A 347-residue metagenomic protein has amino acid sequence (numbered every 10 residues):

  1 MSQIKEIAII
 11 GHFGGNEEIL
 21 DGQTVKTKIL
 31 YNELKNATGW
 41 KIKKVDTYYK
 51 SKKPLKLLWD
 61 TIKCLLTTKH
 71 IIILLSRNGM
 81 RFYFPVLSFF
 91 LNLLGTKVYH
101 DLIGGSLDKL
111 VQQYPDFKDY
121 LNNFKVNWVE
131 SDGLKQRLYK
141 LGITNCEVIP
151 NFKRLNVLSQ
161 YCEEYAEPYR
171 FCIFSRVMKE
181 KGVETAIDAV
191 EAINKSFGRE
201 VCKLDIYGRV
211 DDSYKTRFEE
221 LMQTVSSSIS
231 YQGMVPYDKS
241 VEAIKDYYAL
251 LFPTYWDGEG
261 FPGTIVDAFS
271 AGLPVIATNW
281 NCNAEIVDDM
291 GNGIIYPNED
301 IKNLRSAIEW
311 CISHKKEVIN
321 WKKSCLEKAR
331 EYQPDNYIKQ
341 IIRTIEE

Functional and structural regions predicted by a protein language model:
A8-I10, E163-K181, A186-A192, L204-Y207: Conserved donor-binding/catalytic core segment of Leloir-type glycosyltransferases
D46, K203-R217, G233: Glycosyltransferase donor-sugar binding loop
Y139-K140, V148, F152-P168: Acidic anion/phosphate-binding donor-loop and adjacent secondary structure in glycosyltransferase catalytic cores
T216-P236: Nucleotide-activated donor-binding/catalytic signature segment of Leloir-type glycosyltransferases, i.e., the conserved
K245-E259, L273: Acidic donor-binding loop of glycosyltransferase active sites
L251, S270, P274-A277, V287: Short hydrophobic beta-strand element within catalytic cores of glycosyltransferases and related nucleotide-activated
D289-M290, I294-I301, W310-K316: Conserved acidic donor-binding segment of nucleotide-sugar-dependent glycosyltransferases
N303, W310, E317-E331: A short, well-ordered alpha-helix in the C-terminal region of glycosyltransferases
